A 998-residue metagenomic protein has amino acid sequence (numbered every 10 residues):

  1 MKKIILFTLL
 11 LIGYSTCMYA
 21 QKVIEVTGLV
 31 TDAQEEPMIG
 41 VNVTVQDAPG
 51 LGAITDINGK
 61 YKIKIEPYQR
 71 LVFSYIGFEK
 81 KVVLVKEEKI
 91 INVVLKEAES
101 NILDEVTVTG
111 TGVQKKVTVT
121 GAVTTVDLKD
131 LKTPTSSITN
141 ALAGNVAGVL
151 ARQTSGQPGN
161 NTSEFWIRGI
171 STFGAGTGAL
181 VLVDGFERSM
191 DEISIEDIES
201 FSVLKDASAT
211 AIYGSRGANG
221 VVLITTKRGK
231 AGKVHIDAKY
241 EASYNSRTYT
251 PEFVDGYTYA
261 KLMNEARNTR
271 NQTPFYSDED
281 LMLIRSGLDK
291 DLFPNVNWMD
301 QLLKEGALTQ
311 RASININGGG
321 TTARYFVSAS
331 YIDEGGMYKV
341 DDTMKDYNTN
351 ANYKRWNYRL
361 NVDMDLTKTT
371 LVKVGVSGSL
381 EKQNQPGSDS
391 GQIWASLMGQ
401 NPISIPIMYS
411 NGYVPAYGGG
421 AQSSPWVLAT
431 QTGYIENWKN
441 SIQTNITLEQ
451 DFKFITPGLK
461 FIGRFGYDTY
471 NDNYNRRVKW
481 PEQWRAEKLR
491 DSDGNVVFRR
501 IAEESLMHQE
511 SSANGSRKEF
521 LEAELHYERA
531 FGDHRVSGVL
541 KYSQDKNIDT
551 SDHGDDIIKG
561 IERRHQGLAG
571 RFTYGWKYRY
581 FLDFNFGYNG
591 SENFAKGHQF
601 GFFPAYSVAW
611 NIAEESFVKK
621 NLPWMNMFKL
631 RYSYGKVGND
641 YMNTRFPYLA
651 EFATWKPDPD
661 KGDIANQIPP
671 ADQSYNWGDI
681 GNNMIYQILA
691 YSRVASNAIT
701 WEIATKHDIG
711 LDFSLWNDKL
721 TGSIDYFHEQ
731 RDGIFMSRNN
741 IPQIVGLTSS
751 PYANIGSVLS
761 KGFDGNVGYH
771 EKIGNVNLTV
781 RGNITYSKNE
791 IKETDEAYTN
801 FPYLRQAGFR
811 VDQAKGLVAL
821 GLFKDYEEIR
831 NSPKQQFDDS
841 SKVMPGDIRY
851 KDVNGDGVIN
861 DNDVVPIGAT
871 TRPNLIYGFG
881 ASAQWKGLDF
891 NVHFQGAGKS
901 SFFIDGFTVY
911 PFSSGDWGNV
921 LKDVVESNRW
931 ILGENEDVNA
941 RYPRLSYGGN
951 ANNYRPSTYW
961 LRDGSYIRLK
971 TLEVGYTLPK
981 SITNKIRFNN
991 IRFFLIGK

Functional and structural regions predicted by a protein language model:
M1-Y358, V372, N800, N854: Short, small/polar-rich motifs associated with maturation and membrane association, primarily at protein termini
Q34-E36, I65, K86, E99 (+10 more regions): A generic beta-sheet turn/junction motif
G178, N361-T370, G375-L380, Q385-N401 (+4 more regions): Extracellular/periplasmic, surface-exposed regions of secreted and cell-surface proteins
F186-A231, Y249-F253, F293-S313, I332-K373 (+12 more regions): Outer-membrane beta-barrel proteins
D237-L288, S388-D389, T644-N666, K772-T871 (+3 more regions): Conserved small-residue
F275, I405-G412, S423, V427 (+2 more regions): Extracytoplasmic gating/loop element in the C-terminal half of outer-membrane beta-barrel translocons and assembly
P457, T870-I904: Glycine-rich, aromatic-lined ligand/substrate-binding cores of catalytic and carbohydrate-binding domains
